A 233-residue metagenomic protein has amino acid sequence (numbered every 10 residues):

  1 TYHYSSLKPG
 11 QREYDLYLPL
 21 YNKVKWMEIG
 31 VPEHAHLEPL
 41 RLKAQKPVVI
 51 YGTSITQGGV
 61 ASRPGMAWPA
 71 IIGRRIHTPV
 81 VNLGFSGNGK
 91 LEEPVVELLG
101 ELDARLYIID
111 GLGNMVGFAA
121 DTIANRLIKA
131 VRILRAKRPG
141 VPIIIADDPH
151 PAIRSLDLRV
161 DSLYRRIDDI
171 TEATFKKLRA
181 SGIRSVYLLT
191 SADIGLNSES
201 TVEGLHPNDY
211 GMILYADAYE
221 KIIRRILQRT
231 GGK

Functional and structural regions predicted by a protein language model:
T1-V48, E220, R224-K233: N-terminal secretory targeting modules
E28-I29, V60-P64, A120: Short, solvent-exposed loop/turn and secondary-structure capping segments
Q45-P69: Catalytic nucleophile-elbow at a beta strand-turn-alpha helix junction centered on a G-D-S/GDSL motif, marking
V49, G59-R63, I76-L83, E97: A conserved hydrophobic secondary-structure block that centers on an alpha-helix together with its immediately flanking
I55-G59, V81-F85, L112-D121: Surface-exposed cleft-lining segments at the edges of enzyme active sites
P69-V81, K176: Short helix-loop-beta junction
G87-L91: Short acidic loop-to-helix transition motifs that present clustered carboxylates
E93-K233: Alpha-helical cap/lid subdomain in secreted, periplasmic, or secretory-pathway luminal O-acyl-processing enzymes
